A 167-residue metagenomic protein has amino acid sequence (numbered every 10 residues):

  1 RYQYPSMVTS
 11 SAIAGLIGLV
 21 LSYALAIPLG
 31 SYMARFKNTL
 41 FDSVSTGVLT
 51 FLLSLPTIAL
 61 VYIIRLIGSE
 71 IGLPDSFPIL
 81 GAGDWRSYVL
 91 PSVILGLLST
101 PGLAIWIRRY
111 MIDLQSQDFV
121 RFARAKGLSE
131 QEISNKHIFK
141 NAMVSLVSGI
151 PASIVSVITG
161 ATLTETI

Functional and structural regions predicted by a protein language model:
R1-P5: Membrane-topology segments of multi-pass transport proteins
V8-R35, L40, T57, A82-I167: Alpha-helical transmembrane segments of integral membrane proteins, especially multi-pass inner/plasma-membrane
D42-V44: Membrane-interfacial entry segments at the cytosolic side of transmembrane helices
G47-F77, I94-S99, I105: Membrane-water interface segments at the C-terminal ends of transmembrane alpha-helices in multi-pass inner-membrane
